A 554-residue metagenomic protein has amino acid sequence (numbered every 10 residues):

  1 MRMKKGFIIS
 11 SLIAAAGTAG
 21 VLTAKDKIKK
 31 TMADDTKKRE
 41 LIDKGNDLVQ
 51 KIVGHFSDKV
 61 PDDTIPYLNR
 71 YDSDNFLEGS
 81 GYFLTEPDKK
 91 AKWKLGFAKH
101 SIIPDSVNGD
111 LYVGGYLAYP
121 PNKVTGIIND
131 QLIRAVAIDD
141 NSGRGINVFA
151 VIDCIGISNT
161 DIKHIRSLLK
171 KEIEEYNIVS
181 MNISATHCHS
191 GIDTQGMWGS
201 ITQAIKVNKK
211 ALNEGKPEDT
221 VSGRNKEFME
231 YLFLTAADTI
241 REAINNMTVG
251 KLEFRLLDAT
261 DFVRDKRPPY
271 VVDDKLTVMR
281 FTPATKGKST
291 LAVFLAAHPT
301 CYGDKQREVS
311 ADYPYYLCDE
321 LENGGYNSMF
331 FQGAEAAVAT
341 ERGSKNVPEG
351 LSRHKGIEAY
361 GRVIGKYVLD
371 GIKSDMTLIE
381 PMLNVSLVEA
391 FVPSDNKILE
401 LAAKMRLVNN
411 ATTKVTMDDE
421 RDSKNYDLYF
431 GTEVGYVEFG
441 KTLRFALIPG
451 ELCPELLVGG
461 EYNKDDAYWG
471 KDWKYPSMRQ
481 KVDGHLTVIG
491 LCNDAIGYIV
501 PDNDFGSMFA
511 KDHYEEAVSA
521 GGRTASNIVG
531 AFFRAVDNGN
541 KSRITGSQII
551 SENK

Functional and structural regions predicted by a protein language model:
R2-K25: Hydrophobic alpha-helical topogenic segments used for membrane insertion/localization
D26-S184, C188-A359, I372, L378-K554: Conserved beta-alpha junction segments in alpha/beta enzyme cores
I364: Anionic-ligand-binding alpha/beta catalytic cores of soluble enzymes and soluble regulatory domains that recognize
